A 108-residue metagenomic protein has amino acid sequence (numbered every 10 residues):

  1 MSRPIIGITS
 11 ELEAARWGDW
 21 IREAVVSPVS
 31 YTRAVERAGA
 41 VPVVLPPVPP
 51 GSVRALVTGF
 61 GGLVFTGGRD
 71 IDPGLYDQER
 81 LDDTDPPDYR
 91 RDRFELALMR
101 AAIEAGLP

Functional and structural regions predicted by a protein language model:
M1-P108: N-terminal beta1-alpha1 cap of cysteine-dependent amidohydrolase-like domains
